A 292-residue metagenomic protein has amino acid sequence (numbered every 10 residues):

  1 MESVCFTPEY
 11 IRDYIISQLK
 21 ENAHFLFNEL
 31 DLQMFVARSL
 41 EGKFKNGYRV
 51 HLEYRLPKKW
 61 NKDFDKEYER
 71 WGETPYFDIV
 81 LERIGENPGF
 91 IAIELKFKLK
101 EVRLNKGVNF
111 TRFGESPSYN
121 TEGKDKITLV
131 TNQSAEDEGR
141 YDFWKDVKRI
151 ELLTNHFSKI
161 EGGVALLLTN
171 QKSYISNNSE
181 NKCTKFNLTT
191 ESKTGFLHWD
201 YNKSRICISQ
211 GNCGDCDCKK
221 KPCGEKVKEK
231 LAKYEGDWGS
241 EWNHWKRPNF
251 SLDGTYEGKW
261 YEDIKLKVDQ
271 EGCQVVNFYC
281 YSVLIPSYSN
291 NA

Functional and structural regions predicted by a protein language model:
M1-K45: Interdomain/boundary linker segments immediately adjacent to catalytic/signaling cores
F27, D31, F35, T74 (+1 more regions): Short, well-structured alpha-helical interface segments that form or flank functional binding sites
E41-G72, D78-V80: A short acidic/basic microdomain associated with nuclease active sites
K58, L99-E101, K172-S173: Feature marks short, surface-exposed loop/turn motifs that line or immediately flank catalytic pockets and channel
D65-A92, T154-H156: Short amphipathic alpha-helices and their capping/turn segments at secondary-structure boundaries
I79-L81, G89-E101, G114-E115, I150: Conserved catalytic cores of phosphodiester-cleaving nucleases, focusing on short active-site segments
K106-G239: Acidic, metal/cofactor-coordinating or nucleic-acid-engaging core segments within structured domains
G195-A292: Class I S-adenosyl-L-methionine
